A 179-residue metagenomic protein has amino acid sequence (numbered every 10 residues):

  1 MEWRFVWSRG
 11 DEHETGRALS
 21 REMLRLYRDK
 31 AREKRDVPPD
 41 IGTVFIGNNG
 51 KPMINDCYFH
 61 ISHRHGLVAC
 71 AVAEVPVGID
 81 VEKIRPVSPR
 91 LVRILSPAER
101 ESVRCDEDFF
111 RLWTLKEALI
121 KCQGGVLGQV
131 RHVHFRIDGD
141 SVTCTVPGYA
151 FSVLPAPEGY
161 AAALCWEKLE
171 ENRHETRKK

Functional and structural regions predicted by a protein language model:
M1-K179: Core catalytic alpha/beta fold that binds nucleotide/phospho-ligands
